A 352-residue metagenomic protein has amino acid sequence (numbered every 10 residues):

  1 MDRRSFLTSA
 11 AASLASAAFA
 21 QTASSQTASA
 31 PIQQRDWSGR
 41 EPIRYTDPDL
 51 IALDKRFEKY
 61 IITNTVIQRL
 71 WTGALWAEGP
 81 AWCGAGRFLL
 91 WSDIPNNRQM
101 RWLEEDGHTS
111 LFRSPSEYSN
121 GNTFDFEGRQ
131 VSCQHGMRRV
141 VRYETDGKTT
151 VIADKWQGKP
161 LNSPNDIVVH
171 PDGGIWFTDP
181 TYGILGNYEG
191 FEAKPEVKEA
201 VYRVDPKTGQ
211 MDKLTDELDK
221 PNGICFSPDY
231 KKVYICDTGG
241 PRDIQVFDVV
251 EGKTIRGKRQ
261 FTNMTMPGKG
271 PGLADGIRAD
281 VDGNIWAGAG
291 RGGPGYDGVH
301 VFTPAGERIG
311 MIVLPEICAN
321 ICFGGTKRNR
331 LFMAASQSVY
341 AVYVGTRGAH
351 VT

Functional and structural regions predicted by a protein language model:
M1-L14: N-terminal secretory signal peptides and thylakoid transit peptides that target proteins across membranes
A30-T65, V351: Blade/loop signatures of beta-propeller domains
P48-K55, Q68-I94: Beta-strand-rich domains and repeat architectures in extracellular enzymes and scaffolds, especially beta-propellers
Y60-T72, H108-P115, D146-G158, V204-K220 (+2 more regions): Blade-edge beta-strand/turn elements of extracellular beta-propeller and related beta-sheet repeat scaffolds
T72-R87, P115-Q134, R139, Q157-F177 (+7 more regions): Beta-rich, blade/repeat-based domains predominating in secreted/periplasmic proteins but also intracellular
I94-P95, G136, L185-V197, G239-R242 (+1 more regions): Short, solvent-exposed loop/turn segments at conserved positions within beta-propeller repeat blades
R98-M100, R139-V141, A200-Y202, D243-Q245 (+2 more regions): A short loop-to-beta-strand structural motif that recurs across blades of beta-propeller domains
F247-T254, V344-A349: Short loop/turn segments immediately following beta-strands, especially the blade-tip and inter-blade linker loops
